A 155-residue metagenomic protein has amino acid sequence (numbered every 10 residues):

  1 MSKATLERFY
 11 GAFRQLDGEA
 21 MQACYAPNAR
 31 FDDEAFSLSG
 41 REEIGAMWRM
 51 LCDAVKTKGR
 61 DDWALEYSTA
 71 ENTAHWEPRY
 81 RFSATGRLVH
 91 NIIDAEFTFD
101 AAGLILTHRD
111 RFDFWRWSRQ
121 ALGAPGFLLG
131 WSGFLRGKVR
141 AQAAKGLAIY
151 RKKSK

Functional and structural regions predicted by a protein language model:
M1-K155: C-terminal and inter-domain tail/linker signature
